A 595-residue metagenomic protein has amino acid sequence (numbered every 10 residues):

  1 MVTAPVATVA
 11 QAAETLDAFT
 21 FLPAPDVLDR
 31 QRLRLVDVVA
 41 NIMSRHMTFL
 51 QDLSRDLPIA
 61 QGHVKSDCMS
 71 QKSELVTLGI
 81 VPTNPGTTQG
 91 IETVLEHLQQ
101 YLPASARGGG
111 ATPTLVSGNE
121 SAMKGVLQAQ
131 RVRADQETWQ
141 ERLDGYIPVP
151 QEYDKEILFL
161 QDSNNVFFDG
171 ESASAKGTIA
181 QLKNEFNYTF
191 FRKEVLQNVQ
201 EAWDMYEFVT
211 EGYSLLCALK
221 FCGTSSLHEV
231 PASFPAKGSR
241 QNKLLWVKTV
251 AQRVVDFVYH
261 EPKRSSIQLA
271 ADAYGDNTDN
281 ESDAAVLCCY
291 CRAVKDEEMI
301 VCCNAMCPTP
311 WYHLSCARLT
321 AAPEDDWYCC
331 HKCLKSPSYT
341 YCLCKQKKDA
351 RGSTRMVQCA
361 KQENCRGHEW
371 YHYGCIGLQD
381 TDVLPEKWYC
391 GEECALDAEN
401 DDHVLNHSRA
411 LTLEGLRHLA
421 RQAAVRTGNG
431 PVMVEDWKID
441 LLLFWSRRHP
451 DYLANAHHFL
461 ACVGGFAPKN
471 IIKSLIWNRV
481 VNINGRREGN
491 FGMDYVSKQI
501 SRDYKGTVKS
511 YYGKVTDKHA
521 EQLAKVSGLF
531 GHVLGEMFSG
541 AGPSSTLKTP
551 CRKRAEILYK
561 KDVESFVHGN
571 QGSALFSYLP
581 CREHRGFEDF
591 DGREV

Functional and structural regions predicted by a protein language model:
M1-A284, R292, K345-K347, G374 (+2 more regions): Buried hydrophobic core signal strongest for RNase H-like alpha/beta domains in large, well-folded nucleic-acid enzymes
D279-H407: PHD-type zinc finger and closely related Cys/His-rich zinc-binding mini-domains in nuclear regulators
